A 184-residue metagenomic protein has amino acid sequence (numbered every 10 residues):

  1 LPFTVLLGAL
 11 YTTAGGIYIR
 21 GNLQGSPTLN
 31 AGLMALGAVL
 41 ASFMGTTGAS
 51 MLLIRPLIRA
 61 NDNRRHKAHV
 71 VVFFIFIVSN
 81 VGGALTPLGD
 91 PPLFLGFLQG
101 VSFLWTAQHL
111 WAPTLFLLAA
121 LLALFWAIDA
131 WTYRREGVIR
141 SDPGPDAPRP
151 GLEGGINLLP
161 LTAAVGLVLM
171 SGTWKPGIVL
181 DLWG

Functional and structural regions predicted by a protein language model:
L1, G8-T28, V39-L52: Transmembrane alpha-helix boundary signature
L7-A14, S50, I54, F74 (+4 more regions): Alpha-helical transmembrane segments of polytopic integral membrane proteins, especially the permease/helical cores
G15-P27, R55-K67, E136-D146: Membrane-interfacial helix termini and the short, flexible loops that connect transmembrane helices in multi-pass
T28-V81: Hydrophobic transmembrane alpha-helices that form the pore/transport pathway of multi-pass ion and small-solute
G32, L36, F116, A120 (+2 more regions): Lipid-exposed faces of alpha-helical membrane segments in multi-pass integral membrane proteins
H66, L85-T86, L95, L104-D146 (+1 more regions): Juxtamembrane and boundary regions of transmembrane helices in multi-pass small-molecule transporters and channels
G144-A163, G184: Membrane-water interface at loop-to-transmembrane-helix junctions
L159-G184: Transmembrane helical segments that form the transport core of multi-pass membrane transport proteins
